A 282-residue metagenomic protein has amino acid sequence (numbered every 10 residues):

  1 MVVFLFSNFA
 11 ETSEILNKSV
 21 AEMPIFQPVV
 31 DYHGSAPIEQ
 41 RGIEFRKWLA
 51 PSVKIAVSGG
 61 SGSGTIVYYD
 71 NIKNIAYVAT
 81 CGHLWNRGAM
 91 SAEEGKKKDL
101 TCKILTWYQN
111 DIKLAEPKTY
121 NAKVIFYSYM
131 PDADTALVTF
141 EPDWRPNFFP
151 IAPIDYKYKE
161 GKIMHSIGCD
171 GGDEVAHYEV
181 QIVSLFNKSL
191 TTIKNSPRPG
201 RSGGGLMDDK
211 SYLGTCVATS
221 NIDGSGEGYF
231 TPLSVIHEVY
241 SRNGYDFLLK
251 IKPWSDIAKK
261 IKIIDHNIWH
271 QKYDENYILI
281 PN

Functional and structural regions predicted by a protein language model:
M1-F4: Bacterial N-terminal signal peptides
A10-T12: Boundary at the C-terminal end of the N-terminal hydrophobic targeting segment
N17, E22-A36, D99, L213 (+1 more regions): C-terminal cap/linker of serine protease catalytic domains
G42-K103, A218-S220: Catalytic histidine site
S58, A79-N187, D208-D209, E227: Serine endopeptidase catalytic core focused on the charge-relay Asp
T65, S196-V217, G228-Y229: Catalytic nucleophile loop of clan PA
T80-L84, G168, P199, G214-I222 (+1 more regions): Short beta->alpha transition motifs characteristic of CBS
